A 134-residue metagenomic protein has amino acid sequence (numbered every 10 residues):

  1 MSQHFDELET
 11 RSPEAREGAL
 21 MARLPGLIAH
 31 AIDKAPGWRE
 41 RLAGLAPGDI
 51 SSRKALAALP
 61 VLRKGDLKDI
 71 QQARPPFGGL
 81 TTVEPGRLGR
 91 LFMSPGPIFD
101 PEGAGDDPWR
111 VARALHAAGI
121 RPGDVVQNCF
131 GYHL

Functional and structural regions predicted by a protein language model:
M1-V125, Y132: Nucleotide 5′-phosphate-binding alpha/beta core
